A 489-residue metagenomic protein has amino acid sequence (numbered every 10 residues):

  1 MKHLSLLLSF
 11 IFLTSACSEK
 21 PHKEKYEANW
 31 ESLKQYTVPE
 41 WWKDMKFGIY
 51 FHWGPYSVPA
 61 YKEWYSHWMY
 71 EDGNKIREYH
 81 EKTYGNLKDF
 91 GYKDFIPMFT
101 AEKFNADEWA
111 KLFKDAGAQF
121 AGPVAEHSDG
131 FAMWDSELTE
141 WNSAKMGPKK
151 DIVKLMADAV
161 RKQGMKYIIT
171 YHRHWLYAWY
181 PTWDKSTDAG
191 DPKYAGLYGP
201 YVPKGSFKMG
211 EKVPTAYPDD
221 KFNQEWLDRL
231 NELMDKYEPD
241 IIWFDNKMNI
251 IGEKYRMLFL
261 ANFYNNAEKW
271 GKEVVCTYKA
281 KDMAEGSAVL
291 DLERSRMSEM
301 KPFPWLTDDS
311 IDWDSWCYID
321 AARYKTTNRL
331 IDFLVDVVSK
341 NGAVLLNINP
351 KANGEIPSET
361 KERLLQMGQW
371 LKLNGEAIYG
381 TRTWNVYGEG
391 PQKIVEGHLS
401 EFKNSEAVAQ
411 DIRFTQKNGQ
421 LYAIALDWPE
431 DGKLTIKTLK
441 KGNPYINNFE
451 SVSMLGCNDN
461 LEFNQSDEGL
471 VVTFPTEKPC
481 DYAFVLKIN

Functional and structural regions predicted by a protein language model:
M1-H22: Bacterial Sec-dependent N-terminal signal peptides
K20-N489: Mature catalytic domains of secreted/periplasmic carbohydrate-active enzymes
